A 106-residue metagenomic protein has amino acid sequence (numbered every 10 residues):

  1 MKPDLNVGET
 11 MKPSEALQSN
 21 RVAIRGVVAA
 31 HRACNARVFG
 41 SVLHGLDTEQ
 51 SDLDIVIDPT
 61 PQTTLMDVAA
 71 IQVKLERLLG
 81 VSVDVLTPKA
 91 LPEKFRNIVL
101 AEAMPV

Functional and structural regions predicted by a protein language model:
M1-N35, L43-E49, T60-V106: Catalytic core of pol beta-like nucleotidyltransferases
V38: Conserved histidines in hydrophobic membrane contexts and catalytic metal-binding motifs
S51-L53: Change "...and in nucleic-acid phosphodiester-cleaving endonucleases..." to "...and in nucleic-acid processing enzymes
V56-D58: Short hydrophobic/aromatic beta-strand micro-patches that form the beta-sheet surface supporting nucleotide- or nucleic
